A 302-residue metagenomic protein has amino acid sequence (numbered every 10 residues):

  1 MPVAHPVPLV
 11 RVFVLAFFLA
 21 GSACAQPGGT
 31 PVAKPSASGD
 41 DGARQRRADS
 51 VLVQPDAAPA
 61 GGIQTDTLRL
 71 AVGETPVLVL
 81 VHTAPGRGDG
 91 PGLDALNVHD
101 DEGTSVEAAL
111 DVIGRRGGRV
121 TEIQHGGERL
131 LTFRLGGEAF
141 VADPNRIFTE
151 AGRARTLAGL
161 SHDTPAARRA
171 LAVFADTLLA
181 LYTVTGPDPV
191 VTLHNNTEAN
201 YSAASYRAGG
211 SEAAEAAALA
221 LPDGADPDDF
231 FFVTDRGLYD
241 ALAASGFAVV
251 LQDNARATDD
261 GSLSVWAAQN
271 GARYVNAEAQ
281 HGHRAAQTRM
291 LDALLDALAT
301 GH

Functional and structural regions predicted by a protein language model:
P2-F13: Bacterial N-terminal signal peptides that target proteins for export
A4, A20, K34-S36: Intrinsically disordered, low-complexity segments
V12-S22: Bacterial N-terminal signal peptides
A25-P27: Bacterial signal peptide processing site
G29-H302: Structured catalytic-domain cores with a bias toward divalent-metal coordination
